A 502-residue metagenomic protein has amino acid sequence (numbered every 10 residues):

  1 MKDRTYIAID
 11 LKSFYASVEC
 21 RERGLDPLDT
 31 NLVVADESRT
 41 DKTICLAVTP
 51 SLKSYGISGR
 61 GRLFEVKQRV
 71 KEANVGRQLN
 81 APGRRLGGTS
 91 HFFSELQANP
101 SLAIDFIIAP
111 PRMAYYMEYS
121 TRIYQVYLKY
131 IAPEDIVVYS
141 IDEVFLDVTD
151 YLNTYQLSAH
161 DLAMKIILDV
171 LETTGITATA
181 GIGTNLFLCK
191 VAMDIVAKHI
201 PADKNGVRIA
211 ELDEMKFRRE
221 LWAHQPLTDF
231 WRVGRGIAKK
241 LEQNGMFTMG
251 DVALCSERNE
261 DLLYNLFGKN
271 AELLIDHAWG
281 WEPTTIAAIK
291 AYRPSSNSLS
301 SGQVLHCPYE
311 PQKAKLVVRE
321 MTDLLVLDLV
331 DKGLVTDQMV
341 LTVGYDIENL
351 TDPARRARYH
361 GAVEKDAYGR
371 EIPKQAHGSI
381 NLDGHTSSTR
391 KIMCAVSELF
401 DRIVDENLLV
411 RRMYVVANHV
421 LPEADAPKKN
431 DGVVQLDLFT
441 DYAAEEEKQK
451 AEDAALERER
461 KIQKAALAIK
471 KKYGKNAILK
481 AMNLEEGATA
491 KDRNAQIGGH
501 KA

Functional and structural regions predicted by a protein language model:
M1-D276, E282-I286, A443-A502: Gly/Gly-Pro- and Ser/Thr-rich, intrinsically disordered tail segments characteristic of DNA damage-repair and tolerance
A8, D229, K239-V410: DNA-contacting surface of Y-family translesion DNA polymerases
K12-F14, S38-K42, Y345-L350, V420-A424: Short, charged/polar surface micro-motifs in flexible loops or helix N-caps
V18, G369-A502: Acidic, metal-coordinating catalytic segment for phosphate/diphosphate chemistry, firing primarily on the Nudix
T30, A178, D337-M339, M413 (+1 more regions): Change "...and in nucleic-acid phosphodiester-cleaving endonucleases..." to "...and in nucleic-acid processing enzymes
T184-F187, D276-W279, V335-I347, L409-P422 (+1 more regions): A glycine-rich phosphate-binding loop feature that marks nucleotide/adenosyl-phosphate handling sites
V191-A192, T351-A354, D425-K428: Short, well-ordered secondary-structure micro-motifs
I209-L212, L227, L299, I380 (+1 more regions): Short clusters of hydrophobic/aromatic residues that line enzyme substrate/ligand-binding pockets
